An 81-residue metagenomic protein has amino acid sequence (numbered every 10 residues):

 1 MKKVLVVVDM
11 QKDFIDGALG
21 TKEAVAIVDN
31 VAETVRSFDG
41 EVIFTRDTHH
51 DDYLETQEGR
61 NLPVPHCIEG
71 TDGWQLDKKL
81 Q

Functional and structural regions predicted by a protein language model:
M1-Q81: Active-site acidic carboxylates
